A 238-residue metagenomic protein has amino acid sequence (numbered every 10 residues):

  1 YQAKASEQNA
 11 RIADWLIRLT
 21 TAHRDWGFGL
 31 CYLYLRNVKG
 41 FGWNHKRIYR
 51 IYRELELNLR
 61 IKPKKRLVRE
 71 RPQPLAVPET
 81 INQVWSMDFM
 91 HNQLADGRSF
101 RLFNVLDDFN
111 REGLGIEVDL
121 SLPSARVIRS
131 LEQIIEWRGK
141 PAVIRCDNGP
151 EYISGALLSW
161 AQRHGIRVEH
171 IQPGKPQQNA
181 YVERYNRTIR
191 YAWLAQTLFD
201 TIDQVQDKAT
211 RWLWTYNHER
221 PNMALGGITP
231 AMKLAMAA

Functional and structural regions predicted by a protein language model:
Y1-A238: Charged DNA-binding/catalytic regions of mobile-element recombinases
